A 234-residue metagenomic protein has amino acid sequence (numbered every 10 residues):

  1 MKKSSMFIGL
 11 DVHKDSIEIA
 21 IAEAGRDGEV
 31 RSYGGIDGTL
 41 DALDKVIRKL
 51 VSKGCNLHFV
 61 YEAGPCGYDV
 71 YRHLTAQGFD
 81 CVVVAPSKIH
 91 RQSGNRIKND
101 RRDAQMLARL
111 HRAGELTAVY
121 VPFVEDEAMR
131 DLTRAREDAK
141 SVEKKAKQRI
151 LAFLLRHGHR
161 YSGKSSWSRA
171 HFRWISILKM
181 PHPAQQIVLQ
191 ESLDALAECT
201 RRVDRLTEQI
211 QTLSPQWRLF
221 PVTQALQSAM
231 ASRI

Functional and structural regions predicted by a protein language model:
M1-I234: A detector of single, family-specific signature residues that are central to catalytic or substrate-handling motifs
